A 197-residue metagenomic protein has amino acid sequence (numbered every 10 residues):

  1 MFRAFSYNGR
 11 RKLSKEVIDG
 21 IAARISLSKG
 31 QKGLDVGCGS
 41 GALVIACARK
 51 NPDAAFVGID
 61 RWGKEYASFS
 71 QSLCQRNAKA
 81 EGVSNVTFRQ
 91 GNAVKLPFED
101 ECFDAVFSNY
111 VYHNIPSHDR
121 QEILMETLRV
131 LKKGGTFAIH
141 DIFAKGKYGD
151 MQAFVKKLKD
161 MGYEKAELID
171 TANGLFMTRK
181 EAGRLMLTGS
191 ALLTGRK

Functional and structural regions predicted by a protein language model:
M1-G20: Class I SAM-dependent methyltransferase Rossmann-like catalytic core, especially the SAM/SAH-binding loop
L34, V44-V94: Class I SAM-dependent methyltransferase SAM/SAH-binding core
G37-G41: Class I SAM-dependent methyltransferase "Motif I" SAM/SAH-binding loop
N51, I115-S117, L131-K133: Helix-to-beta-strand junctions that scaffold the AdoMet/dcAdoMet cofactor pocket in Class I SAM-dependent enzymes
V94-V106: A short acidic, Gly/Pro-enriched loop at the edge of an enzyme's catalytic core that lines a small-molecule cofactor
Q121-K133: A short glycine-rich, Lys/Arg-flanked "PGG" loop and its adjoining helix->strand segment in the class I
G134-D141: Conserved beta-strand signature within the Rossmann-like core of class I S-adenosyl-L-methionine
G162, L175-K197: Core SAM-dependent methyltransferase catalytic element
